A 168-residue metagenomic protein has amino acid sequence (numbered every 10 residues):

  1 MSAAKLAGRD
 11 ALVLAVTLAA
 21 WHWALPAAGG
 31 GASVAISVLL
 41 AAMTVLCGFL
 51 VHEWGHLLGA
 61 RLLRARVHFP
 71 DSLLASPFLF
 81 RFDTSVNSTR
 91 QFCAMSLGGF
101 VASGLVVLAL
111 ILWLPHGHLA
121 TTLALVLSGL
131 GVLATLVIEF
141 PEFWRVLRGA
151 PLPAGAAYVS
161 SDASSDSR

Functional and structural regions predicted by a protein language model:
M1-A24, F80-R168: Metalloprotease/metallohydrolase-associated module, dominated by Zn2+-dependent proteases
L12, W21, A32-S37, P70: Generic detector of short, locally flexible boundary/turn motifs and exposed helical patches
A24-A32, L74, W113: N-proximal short alpha-helices
A27, L57-R66, W113-G117, R148: Membrane-interface elements of multi-pass transporters and channels
G30-F49: Short pre-active-site segment immediately N-terminal to the catalytic Zn-binding motif
M43-T89: Small-residue-rich helix-interface/hinge motifs
